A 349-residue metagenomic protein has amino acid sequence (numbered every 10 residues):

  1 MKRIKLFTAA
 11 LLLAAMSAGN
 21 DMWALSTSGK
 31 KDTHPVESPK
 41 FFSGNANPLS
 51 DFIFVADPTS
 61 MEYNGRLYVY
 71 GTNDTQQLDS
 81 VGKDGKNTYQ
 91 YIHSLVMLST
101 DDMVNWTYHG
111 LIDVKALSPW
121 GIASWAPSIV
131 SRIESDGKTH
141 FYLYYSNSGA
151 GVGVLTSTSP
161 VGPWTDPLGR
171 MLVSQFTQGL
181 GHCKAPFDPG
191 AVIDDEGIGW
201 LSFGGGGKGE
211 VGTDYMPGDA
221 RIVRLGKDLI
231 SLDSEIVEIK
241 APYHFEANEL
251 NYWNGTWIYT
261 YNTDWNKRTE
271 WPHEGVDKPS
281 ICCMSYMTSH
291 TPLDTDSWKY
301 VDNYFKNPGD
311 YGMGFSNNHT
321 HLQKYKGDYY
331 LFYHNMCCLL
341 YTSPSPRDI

Functional and structural regions predicted by a protein language model:
A9-S17: Bacterial N-terminal signal peptides
H34-D51, W106-L117, S159-H182, R224-Y243 (+1 more regions): Blade-edge beta-strand/turn elements of extracellular beta-propeller and related beta-sheet repeat scaffolds
V55-A56, A123-W125, A185-D188, H244-E246 (+1 more regions): Beta-rich catalytic cores
P58-K83, H109-I112, W125-S148, G153-L155 (+3 more regions): Hydrophobic core segments of beta-strands in well-ordered, beta-rich domains
G71-W106: Beta-propeller domains
T88-H93, S148-A150, V211-G218, D277-C282: Short, solvent-exposed loop/turn segments at conserved positions within beta-propeller repeat blades
L95-T100, V154-T158, D219-L225, C283-T291 (+1 more regions): Beta-propeller blade signature
Y341-I349: Single conserved hydrophobic/aromatic residue that forms the stacking wall/gate of nucleotide- or nucleobase-binding
